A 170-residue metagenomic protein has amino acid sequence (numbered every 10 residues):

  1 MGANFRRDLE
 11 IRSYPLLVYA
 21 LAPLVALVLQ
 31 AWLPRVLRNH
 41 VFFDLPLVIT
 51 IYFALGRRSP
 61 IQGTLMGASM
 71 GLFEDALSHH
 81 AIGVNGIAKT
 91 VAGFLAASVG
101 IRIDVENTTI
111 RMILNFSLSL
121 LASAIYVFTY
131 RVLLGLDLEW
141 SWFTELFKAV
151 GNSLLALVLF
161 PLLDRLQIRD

Functional and structural regions predicted by a protein language model:
M1-D170: Terminal, non-globular segments
